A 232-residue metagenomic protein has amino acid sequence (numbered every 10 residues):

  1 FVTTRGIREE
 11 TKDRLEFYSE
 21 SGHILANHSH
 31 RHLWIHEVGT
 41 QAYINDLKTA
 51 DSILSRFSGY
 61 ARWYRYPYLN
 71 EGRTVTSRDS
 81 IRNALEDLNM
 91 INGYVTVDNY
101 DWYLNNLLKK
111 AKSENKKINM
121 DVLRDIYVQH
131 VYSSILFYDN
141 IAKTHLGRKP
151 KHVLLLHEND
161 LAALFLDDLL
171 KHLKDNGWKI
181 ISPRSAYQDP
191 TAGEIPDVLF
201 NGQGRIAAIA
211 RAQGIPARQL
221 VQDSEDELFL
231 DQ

Functional and structural regions predicted by a protein language model:
F1-L69, L154-L155, L169-H172, K179 (+1 more regions): Active-site beta->alpha N-cap acidic-glycine motif
E20, L33-R56, T74-L88, T96-R148 (+1 more regions): Alpha-helical scaffold elements lining the catalytic groove of polysaccharide deacetylases
I24-H28, I91, N99-D101: Glycine/serine-rich loop-strand microenvironments at binding/catalytic pocket rims
R65, G93-T96: Short, conserved beta-strand edge motifs with alternating hydrophobic and charged residues
Y94, L146-R148, E158-Q232: C-terminal domain-boundary segment and adjacent tail
K151: Alpha/beta-hydrolase fold active-site loops
